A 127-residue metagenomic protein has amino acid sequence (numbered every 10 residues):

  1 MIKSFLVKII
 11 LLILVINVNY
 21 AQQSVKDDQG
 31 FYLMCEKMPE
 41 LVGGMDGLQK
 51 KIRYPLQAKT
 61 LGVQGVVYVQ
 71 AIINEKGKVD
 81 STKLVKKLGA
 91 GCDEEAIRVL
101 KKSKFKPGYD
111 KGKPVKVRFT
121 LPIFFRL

Functional and structural regions predicted by a protein language model:
I2-L11, N19-L127: Charge-biased low-complexity segments
